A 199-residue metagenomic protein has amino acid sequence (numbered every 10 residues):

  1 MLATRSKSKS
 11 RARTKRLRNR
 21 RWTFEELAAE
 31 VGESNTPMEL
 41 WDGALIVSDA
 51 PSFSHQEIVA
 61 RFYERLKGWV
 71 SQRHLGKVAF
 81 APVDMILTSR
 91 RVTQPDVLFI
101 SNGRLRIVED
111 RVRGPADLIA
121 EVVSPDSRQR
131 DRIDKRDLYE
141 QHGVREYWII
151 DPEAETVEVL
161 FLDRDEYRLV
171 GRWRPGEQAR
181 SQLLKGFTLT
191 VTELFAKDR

Functional and structural regions predicted by a protein language model:
M1-R199: Gly/Pro/Ser/Thr-rich low-complexity, intrinsically disordered segments predominantly at protein N-termini
